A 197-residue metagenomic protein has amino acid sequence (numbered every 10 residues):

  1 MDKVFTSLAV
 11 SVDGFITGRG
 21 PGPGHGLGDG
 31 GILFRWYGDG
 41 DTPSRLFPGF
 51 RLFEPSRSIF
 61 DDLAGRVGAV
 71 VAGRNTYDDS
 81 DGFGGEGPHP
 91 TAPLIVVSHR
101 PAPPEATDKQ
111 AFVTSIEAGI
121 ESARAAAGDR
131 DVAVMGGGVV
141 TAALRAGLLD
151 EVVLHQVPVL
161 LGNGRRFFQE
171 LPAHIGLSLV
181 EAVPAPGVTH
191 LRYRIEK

Functional and structural regions predicted by a protein language model:
M1-K197: Enzymes that bind and transform nitrogen-containing heteroaromatic metabolites
